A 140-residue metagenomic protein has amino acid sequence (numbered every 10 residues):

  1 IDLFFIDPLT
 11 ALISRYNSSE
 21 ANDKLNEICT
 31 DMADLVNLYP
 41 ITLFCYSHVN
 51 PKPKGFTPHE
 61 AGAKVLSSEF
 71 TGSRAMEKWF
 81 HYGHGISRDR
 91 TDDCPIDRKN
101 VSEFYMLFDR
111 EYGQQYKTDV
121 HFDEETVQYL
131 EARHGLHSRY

Functional and structural regions predicted by a protein language model:
I1-D2, T30-Y39, K52-Y140: C-terminal regions of RecA-like/P-loop NTPase motor modules
I1-R15: Conserved P-loop NTPase "ATPase switch" module shared by AAA+ and STAND
F5-I6, I41-H48: Structural recognition of the conserved hydrophobic beta-strand(s) that form the central parallel beta-sheet of P-loop
L9, H48-V49, R88-D89: Short, ordered loop/turn segments at secondary-structure junctions
L12, N50-P53: Feature marks short, surface-exposed loop/turn motifs that line or immediately flank catalytic pockets and channel
I13-N26, F56-L66: Flexible beta-alpha connector loops of hexameric P-loop NTPases
